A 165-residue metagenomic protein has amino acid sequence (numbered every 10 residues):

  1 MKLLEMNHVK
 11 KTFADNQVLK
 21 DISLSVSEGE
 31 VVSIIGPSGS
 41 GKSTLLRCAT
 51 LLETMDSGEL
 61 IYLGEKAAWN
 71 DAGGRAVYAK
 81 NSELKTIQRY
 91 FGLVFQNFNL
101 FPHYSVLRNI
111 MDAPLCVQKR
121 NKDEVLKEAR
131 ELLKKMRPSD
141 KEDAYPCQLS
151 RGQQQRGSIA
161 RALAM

Functional and structural regions predicted by a protein language model:
K2-M165: ABC family nucleotide-binding domain
